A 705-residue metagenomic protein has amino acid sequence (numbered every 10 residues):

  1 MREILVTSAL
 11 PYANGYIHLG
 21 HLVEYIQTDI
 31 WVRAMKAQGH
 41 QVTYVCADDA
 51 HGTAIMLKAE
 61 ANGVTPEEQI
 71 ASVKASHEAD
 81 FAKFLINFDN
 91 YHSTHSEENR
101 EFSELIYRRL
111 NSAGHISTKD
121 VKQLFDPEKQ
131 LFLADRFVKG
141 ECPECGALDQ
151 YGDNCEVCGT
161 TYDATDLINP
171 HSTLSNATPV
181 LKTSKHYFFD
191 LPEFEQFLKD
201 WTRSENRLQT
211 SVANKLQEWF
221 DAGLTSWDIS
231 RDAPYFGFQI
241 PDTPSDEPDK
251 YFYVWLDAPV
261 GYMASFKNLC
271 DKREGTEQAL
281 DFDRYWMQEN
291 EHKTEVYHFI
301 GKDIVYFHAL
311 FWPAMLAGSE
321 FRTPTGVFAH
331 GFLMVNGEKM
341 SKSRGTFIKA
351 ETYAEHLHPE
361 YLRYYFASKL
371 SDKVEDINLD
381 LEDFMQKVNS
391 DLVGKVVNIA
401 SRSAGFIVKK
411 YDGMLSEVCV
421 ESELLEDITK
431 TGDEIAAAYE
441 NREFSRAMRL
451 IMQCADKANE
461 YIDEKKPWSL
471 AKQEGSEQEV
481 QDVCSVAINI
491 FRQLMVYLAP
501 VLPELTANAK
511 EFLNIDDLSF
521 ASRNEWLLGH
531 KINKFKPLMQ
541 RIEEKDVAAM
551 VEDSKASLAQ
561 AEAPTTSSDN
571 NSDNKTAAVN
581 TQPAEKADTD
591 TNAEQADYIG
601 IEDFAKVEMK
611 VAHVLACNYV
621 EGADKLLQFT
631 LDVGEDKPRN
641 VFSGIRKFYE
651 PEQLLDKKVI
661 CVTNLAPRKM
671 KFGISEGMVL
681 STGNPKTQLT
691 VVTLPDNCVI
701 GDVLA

Functional and structural regions predicted by a protein language model:
M1-W201: N-terminal, positively charged nucleic-acid-binding surface of large information/translation enzymes
R2-C46, E98-E101, C145, I168-K409 (+1 more regions): Structured secondary-structure scaffolds
P11-Y12, Q150, F194, P234 (+13 more regions): Short, glycine-/Ser/Thr-/acidic-enriched flexible segments
G326-A329, K510-F512, Q628: Beta-strand segments within the central parallel beta-sheet cores of soluble alpha/beta enzyme folds
D383-V420, D427-K531, V662: Helix-rich, typically C-terminal accessory recognition domains appended to large enzymatic cores
T506-D603: Intrinsic disorder at enzyme termini
D573-A705: Phosphate-backbone binding interfaces of nucleic-acid-interacting proteins
